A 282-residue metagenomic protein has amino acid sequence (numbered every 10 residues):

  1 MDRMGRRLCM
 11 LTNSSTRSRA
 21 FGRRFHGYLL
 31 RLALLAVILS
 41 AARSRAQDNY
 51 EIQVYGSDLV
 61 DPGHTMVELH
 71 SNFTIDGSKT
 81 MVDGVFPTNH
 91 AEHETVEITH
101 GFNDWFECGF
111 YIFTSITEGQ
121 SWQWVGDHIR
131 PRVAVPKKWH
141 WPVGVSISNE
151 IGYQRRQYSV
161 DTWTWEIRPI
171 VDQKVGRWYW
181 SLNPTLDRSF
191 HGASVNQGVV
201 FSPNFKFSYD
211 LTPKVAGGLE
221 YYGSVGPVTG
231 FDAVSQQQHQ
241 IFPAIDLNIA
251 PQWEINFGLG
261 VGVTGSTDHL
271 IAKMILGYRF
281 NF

Functional and structural regions predicted by a protein language model:
M1-G27: N-terminal secretory signal peptides that target proteins for export/translocation
R6, A33-L34, D48-Y50: Generic short amphipathic/hydrophobic targeting helices enriched at N-termini, encompassing Sec-type signal peptides
S14-R19, A41, R45, I147: Compositionally biased regions
R31-A41: Bacterial N-terminal signal peptides
A46-F282: Transmembrane beta-barrel domains of Gram-negative outer membranes and organellar outer membranes
